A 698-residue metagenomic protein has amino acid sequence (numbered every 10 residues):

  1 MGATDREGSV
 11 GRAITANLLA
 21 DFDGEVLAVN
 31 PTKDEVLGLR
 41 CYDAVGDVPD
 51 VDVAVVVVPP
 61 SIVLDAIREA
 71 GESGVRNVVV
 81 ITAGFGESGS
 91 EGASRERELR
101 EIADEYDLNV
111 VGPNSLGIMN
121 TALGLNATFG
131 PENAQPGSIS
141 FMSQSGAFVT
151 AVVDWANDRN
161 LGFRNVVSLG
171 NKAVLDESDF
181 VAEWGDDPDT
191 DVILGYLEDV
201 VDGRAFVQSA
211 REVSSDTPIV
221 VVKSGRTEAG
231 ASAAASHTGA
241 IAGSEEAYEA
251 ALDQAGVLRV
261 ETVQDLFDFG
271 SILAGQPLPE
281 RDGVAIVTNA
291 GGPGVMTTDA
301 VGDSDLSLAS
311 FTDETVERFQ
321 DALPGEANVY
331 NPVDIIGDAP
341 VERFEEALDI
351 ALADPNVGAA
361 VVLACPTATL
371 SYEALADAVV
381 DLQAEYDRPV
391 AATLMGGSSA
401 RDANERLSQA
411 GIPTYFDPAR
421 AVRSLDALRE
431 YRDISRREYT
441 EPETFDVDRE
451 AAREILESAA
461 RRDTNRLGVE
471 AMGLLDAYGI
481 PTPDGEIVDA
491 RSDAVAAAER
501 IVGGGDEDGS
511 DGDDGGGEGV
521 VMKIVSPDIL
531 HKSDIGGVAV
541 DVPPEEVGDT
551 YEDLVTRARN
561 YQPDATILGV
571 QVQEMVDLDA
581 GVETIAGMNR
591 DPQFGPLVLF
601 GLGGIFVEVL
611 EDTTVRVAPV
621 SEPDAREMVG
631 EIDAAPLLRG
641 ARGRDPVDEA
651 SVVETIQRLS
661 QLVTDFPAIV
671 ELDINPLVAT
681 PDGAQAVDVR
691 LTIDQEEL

Functional and structural regions predicted by a protein language model:
M1-L672, L677-L698: Catalytic-core regions of core metabolic enzymes, especially those transforming organic acids/acyl-group intermediates
